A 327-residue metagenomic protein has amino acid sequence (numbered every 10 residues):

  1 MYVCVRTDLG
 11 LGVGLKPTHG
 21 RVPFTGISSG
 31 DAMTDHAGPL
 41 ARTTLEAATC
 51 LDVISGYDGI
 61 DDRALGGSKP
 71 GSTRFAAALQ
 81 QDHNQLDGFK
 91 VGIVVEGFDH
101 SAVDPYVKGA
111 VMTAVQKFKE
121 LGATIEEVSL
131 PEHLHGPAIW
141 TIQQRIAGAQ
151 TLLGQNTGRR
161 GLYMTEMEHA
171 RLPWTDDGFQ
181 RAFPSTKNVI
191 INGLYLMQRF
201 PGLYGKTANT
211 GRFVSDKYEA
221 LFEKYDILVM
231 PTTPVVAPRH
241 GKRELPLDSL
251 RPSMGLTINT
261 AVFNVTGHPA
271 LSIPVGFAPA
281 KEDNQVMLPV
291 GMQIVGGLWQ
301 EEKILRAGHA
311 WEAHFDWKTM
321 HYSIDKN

Functional and structural regions predicted by a protein language model:
M1-Y57, V265-V275, L288-G291: Short glycine/serine-rich loop segments
G14, K90, V189, G291-Q293: Generic structural signal for residues positioned in beta-strands
D35-R42, N192-Q198, Q293-G296: Short, well-ordered beta-strand elements within core beta-sheets of diverse protein domains
V53-A261, V265, P279-N284, W299 (+1 more regions): Amidase signature
I273-A278, V295-G297: Short, loop-centered acidic/histidine patches that primarily coordinate divalent metals
E301-I304: Short, conserved charged micro-motifs
A307-G308: Short amphipathic alpha-helices in soluble, non-transmembrane regions that often serve as interface/regulatory elements
